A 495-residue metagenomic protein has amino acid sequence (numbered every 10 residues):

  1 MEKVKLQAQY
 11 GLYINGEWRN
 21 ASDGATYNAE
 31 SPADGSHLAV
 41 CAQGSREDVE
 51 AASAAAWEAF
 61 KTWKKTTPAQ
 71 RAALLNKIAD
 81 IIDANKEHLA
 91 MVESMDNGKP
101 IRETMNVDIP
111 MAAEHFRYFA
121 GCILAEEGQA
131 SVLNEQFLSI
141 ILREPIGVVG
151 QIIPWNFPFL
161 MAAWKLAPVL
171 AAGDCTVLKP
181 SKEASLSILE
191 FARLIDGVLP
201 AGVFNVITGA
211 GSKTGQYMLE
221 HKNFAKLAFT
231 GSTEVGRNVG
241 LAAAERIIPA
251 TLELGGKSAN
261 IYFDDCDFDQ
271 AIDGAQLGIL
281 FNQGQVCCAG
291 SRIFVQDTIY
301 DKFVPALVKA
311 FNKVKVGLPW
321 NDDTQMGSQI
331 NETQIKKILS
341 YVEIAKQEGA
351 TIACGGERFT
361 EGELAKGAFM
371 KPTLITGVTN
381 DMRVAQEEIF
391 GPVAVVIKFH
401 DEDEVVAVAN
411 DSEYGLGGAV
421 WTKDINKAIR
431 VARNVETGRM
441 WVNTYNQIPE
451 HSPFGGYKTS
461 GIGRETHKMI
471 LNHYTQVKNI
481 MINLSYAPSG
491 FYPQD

Functional and structural regions predicted by a protein language model:
M1-A33, E357: Hydrophobic face of amphipathic alpha-helices that form TPR/SEL1-like repeat modules and related alpha-solenoid
G35, R71, E93, F116 (+9 more regions): Residue-level signal for inorganic ion chemistry
S36-A39, I261, K315, A365-D495: Conserved C-terminal structural/oligomerization subdomain of aldehyde/semialdehyde dehydrogenase
S36-E126, Q136: Glycine-rich loop-to-alpha-helix module at the N-terminal edge of alpha/beta enzyme cores
H37-G44, A59-K65, Q151, N260-F263 (+5 more regions): Short, well-ordered beta-strand elements within core beta-sheets of diverse protein domains
F60, K64, A79-K86, A90 (+18 more regions): Structural signal for hydrophobic packing residues in well-ordered secondary-structure cores of soluble enzyme domains
G128-Q270, F399: Rossmann-like NAD(P) dinucleotide-binding subdomain of oxidoreductase/dehydrogenase enzymes
E234-T379, V442, S489-Q494: ALDH superfamily catalytic-core signature
